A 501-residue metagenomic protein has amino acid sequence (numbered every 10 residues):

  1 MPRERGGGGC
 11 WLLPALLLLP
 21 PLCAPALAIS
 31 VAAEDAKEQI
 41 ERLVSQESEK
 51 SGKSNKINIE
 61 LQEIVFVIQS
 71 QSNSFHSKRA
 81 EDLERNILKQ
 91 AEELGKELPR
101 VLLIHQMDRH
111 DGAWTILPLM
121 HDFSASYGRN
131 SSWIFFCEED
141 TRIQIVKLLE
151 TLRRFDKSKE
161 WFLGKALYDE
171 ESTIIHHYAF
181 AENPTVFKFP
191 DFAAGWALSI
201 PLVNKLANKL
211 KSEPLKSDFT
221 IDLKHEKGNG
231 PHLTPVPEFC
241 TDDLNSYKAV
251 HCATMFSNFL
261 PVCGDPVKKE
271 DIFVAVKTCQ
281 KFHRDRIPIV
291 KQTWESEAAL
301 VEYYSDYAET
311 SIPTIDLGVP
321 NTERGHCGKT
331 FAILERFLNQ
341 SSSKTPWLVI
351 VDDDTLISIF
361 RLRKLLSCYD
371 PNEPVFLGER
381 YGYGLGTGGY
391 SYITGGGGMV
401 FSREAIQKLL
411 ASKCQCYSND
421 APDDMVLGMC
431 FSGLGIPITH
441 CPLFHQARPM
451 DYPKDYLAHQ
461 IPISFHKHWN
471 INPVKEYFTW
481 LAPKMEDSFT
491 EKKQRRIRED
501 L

Functional and structural regions predicted by a protein language model:
P2-L501: Secretory-pathway lumenal glyco-enzymes, predominantly type II signal-anchor Golgi glycosyltransferases
